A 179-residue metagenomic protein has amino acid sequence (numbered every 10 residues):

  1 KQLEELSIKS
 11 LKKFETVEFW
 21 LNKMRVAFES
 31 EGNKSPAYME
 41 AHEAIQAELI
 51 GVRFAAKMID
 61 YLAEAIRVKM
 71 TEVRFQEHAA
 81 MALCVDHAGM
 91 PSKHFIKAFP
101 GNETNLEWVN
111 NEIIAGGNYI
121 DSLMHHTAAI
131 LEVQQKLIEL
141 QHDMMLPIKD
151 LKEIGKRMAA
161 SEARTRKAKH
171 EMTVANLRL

Functional and structural regions predicted by a protein language model:
K1-L179: Transcription initiation cofactors for RNA polymerase, centered on bacterial and plant organellar sigma factors
